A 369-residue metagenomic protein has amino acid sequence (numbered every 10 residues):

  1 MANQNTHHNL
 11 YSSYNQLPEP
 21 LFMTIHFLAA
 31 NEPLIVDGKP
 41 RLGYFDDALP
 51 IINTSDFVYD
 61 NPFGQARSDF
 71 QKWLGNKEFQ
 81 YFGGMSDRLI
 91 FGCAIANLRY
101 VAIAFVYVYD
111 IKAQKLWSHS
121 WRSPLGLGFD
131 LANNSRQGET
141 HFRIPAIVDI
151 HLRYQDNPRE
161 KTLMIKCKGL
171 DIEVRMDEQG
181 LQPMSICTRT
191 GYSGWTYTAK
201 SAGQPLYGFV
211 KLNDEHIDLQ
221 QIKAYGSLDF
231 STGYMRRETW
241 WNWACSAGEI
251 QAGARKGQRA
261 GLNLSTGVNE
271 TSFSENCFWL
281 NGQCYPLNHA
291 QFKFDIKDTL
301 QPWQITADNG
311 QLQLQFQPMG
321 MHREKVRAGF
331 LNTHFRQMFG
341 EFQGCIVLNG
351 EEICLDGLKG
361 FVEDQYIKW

Functional and structural regions predicted by a protein language model:
M1-F22: N-terminal amphipathic/basic-hydrophobic helices that include classical n-h-c signal peptides and signal-anchor
P20-W369: Structured soluble/peripheral alpha/beta segments that form catalytic or ligand/cofactor-binding pockets
